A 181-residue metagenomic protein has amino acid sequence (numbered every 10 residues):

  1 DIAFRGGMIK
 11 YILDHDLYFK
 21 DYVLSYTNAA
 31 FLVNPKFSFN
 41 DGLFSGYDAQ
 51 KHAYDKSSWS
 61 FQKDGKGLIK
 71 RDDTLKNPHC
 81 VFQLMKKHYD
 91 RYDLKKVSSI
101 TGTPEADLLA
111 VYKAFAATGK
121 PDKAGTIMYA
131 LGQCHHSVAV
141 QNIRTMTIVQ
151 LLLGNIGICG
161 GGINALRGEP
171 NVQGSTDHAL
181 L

Functional and structural regions predicted by a protein language model:
D1-T118: Long, well-ordered, tryptophan-enriched scaffold segments
Y89, A106-D107, V111, F115-L181: A glycine-rich, hydrophobic/aromatic-adjacent loop/helix-cap motif
